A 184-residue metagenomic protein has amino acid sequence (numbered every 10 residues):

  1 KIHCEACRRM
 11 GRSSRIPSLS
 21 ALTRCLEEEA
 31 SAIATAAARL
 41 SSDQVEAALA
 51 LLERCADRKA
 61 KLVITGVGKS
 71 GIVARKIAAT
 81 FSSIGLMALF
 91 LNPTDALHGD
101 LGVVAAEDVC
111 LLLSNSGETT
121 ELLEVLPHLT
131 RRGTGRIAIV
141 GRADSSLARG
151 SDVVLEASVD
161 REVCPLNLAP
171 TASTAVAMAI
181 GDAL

Functional and structural regions predicted by a protein language model:
C4-C7: Cysteine-centered motifs
G11-A60: An N-terminal, well-structured beta->alpha segment
E53, K61-A183: Glycine-rich phosphate-binding loops that contact phosphosugars or nucleotide phosphates
